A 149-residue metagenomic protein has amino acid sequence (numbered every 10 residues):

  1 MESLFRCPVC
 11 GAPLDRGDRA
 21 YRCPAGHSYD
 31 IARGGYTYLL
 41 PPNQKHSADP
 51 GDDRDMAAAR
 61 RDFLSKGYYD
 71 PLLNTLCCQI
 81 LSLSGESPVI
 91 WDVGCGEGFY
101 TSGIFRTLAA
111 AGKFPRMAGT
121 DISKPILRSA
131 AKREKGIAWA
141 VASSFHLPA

Functional and structural regions predicted by a protein language model:
M1-D49: N-terminal auxiliary segments of SAM/dcSAM-dependent transferases
H27-Y29, T37-Y38, R54, R61-D62 (+1 more regions): Flexible, active-site-adjacent loop/turn segments at secondary-structure boundaries
G51-T75: Class I SAM-dependent methyltransferase Rossmann-like catalytic core, especially the SAM/SAH-binding loop
A59-R60, S87-W91: Short acidic, glycine/Ser/Thr-rich loop/turn "cap" segments at secondary-structure junctions
G67-E86, G103: Conserved alpha-helix/loop element of class I SAM-dependent methyltransferases that forms part of the SAM/SAH-binding
V89-D92, E97-H146: Class I SAM-dependent methyltransferase SAM/SAH-binding core
